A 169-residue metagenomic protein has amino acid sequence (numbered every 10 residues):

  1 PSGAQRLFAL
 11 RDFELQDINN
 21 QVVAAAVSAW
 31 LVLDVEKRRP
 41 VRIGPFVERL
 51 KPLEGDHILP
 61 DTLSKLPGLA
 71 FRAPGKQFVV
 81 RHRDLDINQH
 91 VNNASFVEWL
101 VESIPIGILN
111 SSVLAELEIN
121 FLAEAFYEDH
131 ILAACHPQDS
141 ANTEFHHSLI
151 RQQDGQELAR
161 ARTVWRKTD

Functional and structural regions predicted by a protein language model:
P1-K65, A70, A125-Y127, P137-D169: HotDog/MaoC-like acyl-thioester-processing domains
A70-H82: Short amphipathic
Q89, C135: Residue-level signal for inorganic ion chemistry
N92-S111: Active-site helix/loop of acyl-thioester processing domains in fatty-acid/polyketide metabolism, spanning hotdog-fold
A115-F121: Short structured motifs
